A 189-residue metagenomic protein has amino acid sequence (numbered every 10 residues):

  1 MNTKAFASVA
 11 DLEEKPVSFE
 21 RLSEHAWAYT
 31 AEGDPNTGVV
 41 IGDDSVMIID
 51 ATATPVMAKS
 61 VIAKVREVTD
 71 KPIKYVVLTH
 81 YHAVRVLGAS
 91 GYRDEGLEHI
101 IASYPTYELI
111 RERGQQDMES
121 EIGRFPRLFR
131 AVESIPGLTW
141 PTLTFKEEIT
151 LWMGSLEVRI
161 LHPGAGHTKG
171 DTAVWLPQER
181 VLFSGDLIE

Functional and structural regions predicted by a protein language model:
F6-R21: Short acidic, Pro/Gly- and aromatic-enriched capping/linker segments at domain boundaries
V17-S18, Y29-T30, E133-P136, W140-T142 (+1 more regions): Short Gly/Pro-enriched turn/cap motifs at secondary-structure boundaries
F19-K64, T172-D186: Conserved beta-strand hairpin/beta-sheet module of binuclear metal-dependent hydrolase folds, prominently
A28, M47-D50, K74-L78, R159-I160: Short catalytic-loop micro-motif centered on adjacent basic/acidic residues
G33-N36, V46, A53-V56, Y81-R85 (+4 more regions): Solvent-exposed loop/turn segments at secondary-structure junctions within structured extracellular/periplasmic domains
S45, K71-K74, G96-E98, L156-V158 (+1 more regions): Loop/turn elements at helix/coil->beta-strand transitions in domains of secreted/extracellular proteins
A63-L143, T150, K169: Active-site HxH/HxHxD metal-binding segment of metal-dependent hydrolases
T144-L176: Core dinuclear metal-dependent hydrolase active-site scaffold
